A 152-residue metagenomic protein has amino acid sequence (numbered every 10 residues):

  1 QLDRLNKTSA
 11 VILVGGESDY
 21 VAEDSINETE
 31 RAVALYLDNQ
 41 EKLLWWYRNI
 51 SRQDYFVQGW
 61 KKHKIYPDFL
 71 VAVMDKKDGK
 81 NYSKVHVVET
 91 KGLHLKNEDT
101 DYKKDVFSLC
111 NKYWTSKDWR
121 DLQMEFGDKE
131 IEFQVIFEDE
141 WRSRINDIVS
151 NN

Functional and structural regions predicted by a protein language model:
Q1-N152: Electrostatic, structured charged patches in enzyme active sites and in nucleic-acid/phosphate-binding
